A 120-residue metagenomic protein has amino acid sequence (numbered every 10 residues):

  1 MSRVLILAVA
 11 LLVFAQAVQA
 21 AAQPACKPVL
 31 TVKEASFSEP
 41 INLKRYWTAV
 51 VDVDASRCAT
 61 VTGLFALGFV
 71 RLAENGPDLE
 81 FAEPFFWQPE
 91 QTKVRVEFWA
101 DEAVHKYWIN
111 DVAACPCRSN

Functional and structural regions predicted by a protein language model:
L5-V13: Sec-dependent N-terminal signal peptides
Q16-K44: Transition segment at domain starts
P24, S56, A113-C115: Extracellular secreted precursors and ectodomains with disulfide-bonded cysteine-rich loops/domains
R45-V51: Structural beta-strand segments of beta-rich domains
R57-L64: A short beta-turn/strand-edge loop motif at beta-sheet boundaries
F65-E74: Extended low-complexity, serine/threonine- and proline-enriched intrinsically disordered segments
N75-A103: Intrinsically disordered, low-complexity Pro/Gly/Ser/Thr-rich segments with frequent PxxP/GP/PP motifs and embedded
R95-N120: Terminal connector regions
